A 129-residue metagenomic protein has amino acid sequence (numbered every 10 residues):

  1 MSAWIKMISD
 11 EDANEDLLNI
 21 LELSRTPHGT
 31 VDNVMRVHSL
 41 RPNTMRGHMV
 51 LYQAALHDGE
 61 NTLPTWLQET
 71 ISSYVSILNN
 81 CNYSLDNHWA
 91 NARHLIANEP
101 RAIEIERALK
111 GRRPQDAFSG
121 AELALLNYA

Functional and structural regions predicted by a protein language model:
M1-A129: Hydrophobic alpha-helical segments
